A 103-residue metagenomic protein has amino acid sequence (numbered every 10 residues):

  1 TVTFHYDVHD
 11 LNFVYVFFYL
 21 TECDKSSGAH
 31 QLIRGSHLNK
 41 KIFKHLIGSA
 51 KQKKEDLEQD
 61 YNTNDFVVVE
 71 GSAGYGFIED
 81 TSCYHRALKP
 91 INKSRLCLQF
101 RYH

Functional and structural regions predicted by a protein language model:
T1-L32, H37: Conserved double-stranded beta-helix
T3-F13, N64-D65, G71, K93: A short beta-loop-beta micro-motif enriched in histidine and acidic residues
H9, K89, H103: Alpha-helical and His/Cys-centered functional microenvironments
D10, Y84-H85: Glycine-rich nucleotide phosphate-binding loop and flanking beta-alpha elements of Rossmann-like dinucleotide-binding
Y15, H30, G76, R95-C97: Structural motif
F18, K93-H103: A short hydrophobic beta-strand segment most commonly corresponding to one strand of the jelly-roll/cupin
K25-C83: Double-stranded beta-helix
H85-I91: Short beta-strand His + acidic residue motifs that chelate non-heme Fe in jelly-roll/DSBH and cupin folds
